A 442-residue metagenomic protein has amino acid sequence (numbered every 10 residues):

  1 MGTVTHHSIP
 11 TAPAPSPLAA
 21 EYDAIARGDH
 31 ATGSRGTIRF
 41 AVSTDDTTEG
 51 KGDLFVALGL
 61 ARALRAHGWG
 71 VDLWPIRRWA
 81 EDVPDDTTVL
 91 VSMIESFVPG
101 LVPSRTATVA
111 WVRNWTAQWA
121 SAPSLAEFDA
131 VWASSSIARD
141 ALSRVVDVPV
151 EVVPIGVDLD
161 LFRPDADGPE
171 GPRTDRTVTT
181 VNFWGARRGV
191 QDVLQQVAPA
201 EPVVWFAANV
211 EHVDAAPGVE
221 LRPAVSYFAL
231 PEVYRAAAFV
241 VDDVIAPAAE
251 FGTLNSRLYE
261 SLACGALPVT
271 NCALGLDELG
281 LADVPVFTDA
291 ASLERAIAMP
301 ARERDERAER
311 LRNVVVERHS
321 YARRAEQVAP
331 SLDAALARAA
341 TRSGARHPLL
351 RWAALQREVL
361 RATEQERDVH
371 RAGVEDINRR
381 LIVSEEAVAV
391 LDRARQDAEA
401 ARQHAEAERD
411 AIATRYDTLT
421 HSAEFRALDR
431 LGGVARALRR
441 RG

Functional and structural regions predicted by a protein language model:
G2-I9, E21-A26, Y321-L360, E364: C-terminal alpha-helical cap of glycosyltransferases
G2-R35, P149-G168: Short N-terminal or domain-adjacent regulatory/targeting segments
H6, A31-K51, G171-V181: Short hydrophobic beta-strand segments
A19-D29, R39-V148, D160, E250: Extended catalytic core of nucleotide-activated donor transferases of GT-like folds
G33-D46, L54-H67, L73-P75, V213-A340 (+1 more regions): Catalytic binding pocket for nucleotide-activated donors in carbohydrate/polymer assembly enzymes
V71, T108, V150, V203 (+2 more regions): Hydrophobic beta-strand scaffold residues
V102-A200, F206-E211, S320-R323: Catalytic core of nucleotide-activated saccharide and alditol-phosphate transferases
R338-G442: Boundary detector for helix-to-coil junctions that initiate low-complexity/charged tails
